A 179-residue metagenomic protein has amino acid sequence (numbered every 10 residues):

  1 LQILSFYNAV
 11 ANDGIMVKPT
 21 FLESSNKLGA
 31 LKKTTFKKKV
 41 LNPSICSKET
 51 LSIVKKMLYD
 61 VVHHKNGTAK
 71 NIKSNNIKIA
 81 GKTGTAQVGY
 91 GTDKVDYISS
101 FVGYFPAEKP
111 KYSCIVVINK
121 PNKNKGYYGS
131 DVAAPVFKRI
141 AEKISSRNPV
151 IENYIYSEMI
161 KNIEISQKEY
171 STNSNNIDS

Functional and structural regions predicted by a protein language model:
L1-L41, E49, L58-P149: Active-site beta-strand/loop architecture of penicillin-binding DD-peptidases
P43, L51, N162: Extended, non-catalytic substrate-recognition/exosite surfaces adjacent to catalytic cores, especially in enzymes
G81, T172-N175: Generic cytosolic/nucleocytoplasmic N-terminal low-complexity/intrinsically disordered segments
I151-N173: Short, highly charged C-terminal tails/helix-capping segments
I177-S179: Short, solvent-exposed mixed-charge patches
